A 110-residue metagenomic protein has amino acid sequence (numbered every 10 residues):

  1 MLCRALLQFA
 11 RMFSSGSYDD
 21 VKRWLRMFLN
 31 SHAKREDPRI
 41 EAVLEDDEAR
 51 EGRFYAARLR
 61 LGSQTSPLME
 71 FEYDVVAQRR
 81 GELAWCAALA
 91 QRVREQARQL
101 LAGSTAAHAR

Functional and structural regions predicted by a protein language model:
L2-D46, R80-Q91: Negatively charged, low-complexity tracts enriched in Asp/Glu with abundant Ser/Thr
L2-L7, A88-R110: C-terminal low-complexity, charged extensions that often adopt amphipathic alpha-helices
R23-W24, M69-F71, H108-A109: Long beta-sheet-rich domains in secretory-pathway and surface-associated proteins
N30-A33, R60, L101-T105: Signal for well-folded cores of large energy- and translation-related assemblies
R39-V43, R58, E70: Ser/Thr- (and often Asn-) enriched beta-sheet segments in non-cytosolic proteins
D47-A49, R60: Soluble, non-transmembrane alpha-helical interaction regions
A49-Y55: A short, glycine/Asx- and small/polar-enriched loop/turn that sits immediately N-terminal to a beta-strand
R60-Q91: Intrinsically disordered, low-complexity regulatory segments enriched in Ser/Thr/Pro and charged residues
